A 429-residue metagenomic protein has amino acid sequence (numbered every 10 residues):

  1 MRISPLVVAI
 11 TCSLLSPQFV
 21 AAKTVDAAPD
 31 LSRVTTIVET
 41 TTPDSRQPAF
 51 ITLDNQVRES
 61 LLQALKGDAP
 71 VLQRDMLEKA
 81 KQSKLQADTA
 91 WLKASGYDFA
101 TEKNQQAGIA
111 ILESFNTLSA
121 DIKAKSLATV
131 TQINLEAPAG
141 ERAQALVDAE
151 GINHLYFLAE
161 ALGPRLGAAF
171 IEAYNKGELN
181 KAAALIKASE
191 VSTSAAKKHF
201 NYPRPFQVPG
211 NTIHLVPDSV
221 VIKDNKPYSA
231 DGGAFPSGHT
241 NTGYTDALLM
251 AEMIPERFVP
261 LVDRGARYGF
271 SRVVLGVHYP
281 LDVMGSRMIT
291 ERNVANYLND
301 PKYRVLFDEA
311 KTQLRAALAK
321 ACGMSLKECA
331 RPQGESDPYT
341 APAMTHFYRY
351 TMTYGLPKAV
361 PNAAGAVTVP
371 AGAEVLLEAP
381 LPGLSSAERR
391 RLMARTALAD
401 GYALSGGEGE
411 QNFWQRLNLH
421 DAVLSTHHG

Functional and structural regions predicted by a protein language model:
M1-A22: Gram-negative bacterial Sec-dependent N-terminal signal peptides
K23-V274, R315, A319, D337-T340 (+1 more regions): Hydrophobic alpha-helical bundle signature of multipass membrane enzymes
H239-G243, V273-Y303: Alpha-helical transmembrane segments that form the membrane-embedded catalytic/substrate-binding core of multi-pass
M288-D308, C329-V360: C-terminal domain-closing interface element
R304-L318, M324: Conserved catalytic region of serine esterases and O-acyltransferases that act on ester linkages in lipids
